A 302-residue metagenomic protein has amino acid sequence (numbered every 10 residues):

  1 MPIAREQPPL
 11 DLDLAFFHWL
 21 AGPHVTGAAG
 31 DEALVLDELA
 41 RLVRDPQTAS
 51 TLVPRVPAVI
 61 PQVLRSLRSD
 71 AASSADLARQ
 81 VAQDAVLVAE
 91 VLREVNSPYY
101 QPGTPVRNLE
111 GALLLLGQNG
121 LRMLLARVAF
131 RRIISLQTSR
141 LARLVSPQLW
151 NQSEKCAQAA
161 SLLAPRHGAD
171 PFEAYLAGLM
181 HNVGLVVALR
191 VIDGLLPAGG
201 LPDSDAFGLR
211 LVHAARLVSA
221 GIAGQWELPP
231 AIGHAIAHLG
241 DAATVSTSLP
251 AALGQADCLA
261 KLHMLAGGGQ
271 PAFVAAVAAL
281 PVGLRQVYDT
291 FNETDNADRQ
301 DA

Functional and structural regions predicted by a protein language model:
M1-G194, P202-A302: Conserved alpha-helical "signature site" that marks functionally important helical segments or helix/loop junctions
A198: Catalytic or ion-translocation cores adjacent to nucleophile or general acid/base/metal-coordination motifs in diverse
